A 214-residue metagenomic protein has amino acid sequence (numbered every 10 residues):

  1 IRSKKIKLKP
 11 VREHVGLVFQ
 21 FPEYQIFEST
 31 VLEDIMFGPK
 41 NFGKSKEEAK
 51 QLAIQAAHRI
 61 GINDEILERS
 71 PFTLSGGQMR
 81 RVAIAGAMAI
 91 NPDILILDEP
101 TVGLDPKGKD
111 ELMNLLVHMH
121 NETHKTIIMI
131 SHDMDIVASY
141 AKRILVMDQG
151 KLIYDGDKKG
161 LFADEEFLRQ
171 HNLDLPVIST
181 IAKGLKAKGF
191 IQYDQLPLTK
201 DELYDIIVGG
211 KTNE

Functional and structural regions predicted by a protein language model:
I1-P10: ABC ATPase NBD Q-loop/coupling interface
E47-E65: Conserved ABC ATPase "signature" region
S70-L74, Q78: Conserved ABC ATPase signature
N91: Conserved catalytic motifs of ABC-family nucleotide-binding domains
L95-D98: Catalytic Walker B motif of ABC-type/P-loop ATPase nucleotide-binding domains
S131-H132: H-loop/switch region of ABC-family ATPase nucleotide-binding domains
Q149-G150: Conserved ABC ATPase "signature" C-loop
